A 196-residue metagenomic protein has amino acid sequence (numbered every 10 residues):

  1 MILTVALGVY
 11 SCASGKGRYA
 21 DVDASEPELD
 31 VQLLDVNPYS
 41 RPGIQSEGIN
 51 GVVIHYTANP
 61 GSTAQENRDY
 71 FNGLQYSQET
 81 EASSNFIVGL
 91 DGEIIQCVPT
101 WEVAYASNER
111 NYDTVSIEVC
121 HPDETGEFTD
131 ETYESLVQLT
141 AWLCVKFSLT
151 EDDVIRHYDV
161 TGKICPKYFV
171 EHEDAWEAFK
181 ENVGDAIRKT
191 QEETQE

Functional and structural regions predicted by a protein language model:
M1-L3: Sec-dependent N-terminal signal peptides
L7-S107: N-terminal catalytic cores of peptidoglycan-degrading enzymes
C12-L29, D123-E196: Basic/polar, cationic surfaces and motifs that engage anionic cell-wall and phosphate/carboxylate ligands
I44-S46, Q78-E79, Y105-E109, E124-S135 (+1 more regions): Extracytoplasmic/periplasmic, Sec-exported soluble proteins
I54, V115, V154-R156: Hydrophobic faces of well-ordered beta-strands that scaffold small-molecule active sites in alpha/beta enzyme cores
T57-A58, R110, V115-E124: Cell-envelope and extracellular/periplasmic
Q78, N85, G89, P122 (+2 more regions): Active-site-proximal helix/loop segments of hydrolytic enzymes
S83-V88, V115-H121, C144: Catalytic nucleophile-His microenvironment captured as a short glycine-rich beta-strand/loop that brackets
